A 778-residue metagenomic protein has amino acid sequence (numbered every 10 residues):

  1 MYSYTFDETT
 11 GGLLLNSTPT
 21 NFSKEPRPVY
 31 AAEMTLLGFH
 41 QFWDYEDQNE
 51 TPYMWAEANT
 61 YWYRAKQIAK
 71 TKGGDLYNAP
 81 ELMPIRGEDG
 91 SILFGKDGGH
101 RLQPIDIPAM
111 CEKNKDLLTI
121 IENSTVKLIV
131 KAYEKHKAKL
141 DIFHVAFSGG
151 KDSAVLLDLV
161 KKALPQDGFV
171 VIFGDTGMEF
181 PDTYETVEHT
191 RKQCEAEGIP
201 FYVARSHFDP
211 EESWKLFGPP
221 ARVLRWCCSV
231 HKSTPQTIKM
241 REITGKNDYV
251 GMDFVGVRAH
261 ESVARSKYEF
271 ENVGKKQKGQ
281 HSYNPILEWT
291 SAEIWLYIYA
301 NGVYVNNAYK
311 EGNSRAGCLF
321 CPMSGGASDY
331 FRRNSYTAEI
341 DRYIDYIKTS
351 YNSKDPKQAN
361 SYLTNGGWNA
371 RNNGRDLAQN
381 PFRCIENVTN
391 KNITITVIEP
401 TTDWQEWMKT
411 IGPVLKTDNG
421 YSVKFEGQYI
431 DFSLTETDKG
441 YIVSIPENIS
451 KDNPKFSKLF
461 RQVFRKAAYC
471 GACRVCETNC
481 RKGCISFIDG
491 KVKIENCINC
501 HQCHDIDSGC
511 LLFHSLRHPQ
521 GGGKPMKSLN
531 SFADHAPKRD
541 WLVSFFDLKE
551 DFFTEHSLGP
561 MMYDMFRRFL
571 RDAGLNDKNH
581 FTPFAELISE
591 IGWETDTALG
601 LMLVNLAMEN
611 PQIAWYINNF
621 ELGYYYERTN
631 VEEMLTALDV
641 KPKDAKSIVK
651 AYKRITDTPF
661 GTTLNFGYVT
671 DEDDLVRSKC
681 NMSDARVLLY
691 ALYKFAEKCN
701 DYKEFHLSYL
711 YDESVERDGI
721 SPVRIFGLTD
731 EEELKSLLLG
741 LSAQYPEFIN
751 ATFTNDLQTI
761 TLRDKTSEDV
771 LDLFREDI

Functional and structural regions predicted by a protein language model:
M1-R101, I105-P108, E311-Q462, C510-L516: ATP/NTP-dependent adenylation/nucleotidyl-transfer catalytic domains that generate, transfer, or process NMP-activated
Y2-E293: ATP-dependent adenylation/nucleotidyltransferase module used to activate substrates
M252-V263, Y624-A685: Hydrophobic, aromatic-enriched interface-forming segments
V475-K491, Q502-H518: Iron-sulfur cluster-binding cysteine motifs and their immediate structural context in ferredoxin-like electron-transfer
C484-S486, C510-L512, R571-H580, K653-E672 (+1 more regions): A short, conserved structural fragment
R517-L622, I760-I778: Short, amphipathic alpha-helical interface elements at domain boundaries that mediate macromolecular binding
V543-L558, I617-K646, D701-F726: Short acidic, hydrophobic short linear motifs in intrinsically disordered regions
S557-D572, V640-T663, S721-S742: Short amphipathic alpha-helical interaction segments
